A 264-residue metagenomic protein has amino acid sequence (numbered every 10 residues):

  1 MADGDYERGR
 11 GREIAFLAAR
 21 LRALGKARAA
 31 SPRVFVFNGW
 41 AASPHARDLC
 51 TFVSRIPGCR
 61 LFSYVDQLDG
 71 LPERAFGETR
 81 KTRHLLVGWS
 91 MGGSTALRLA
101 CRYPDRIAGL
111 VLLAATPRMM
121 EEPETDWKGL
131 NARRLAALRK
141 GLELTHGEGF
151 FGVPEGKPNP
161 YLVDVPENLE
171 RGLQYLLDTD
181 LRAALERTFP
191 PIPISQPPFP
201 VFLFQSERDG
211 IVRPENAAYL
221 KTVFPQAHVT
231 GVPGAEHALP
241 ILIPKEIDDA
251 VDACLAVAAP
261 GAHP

Functional and structural regions predicted by a protein language model:
D5, G9-Q67: Conserved HGGG/HGGXW glycine-rich cap/lid loop of the alpha/beta-hydrolase fold
A42-S43, R208-V212, H237: Acidic catalytic loop of the alpha/beta-hydrolase fold
D48-C50, R213-L220: Short alpha-helix in the alpha/beta-hydrolase fold that links the catalytic acid
G88-G92, A96: Gly/Ala-rich beta-loop-alpha elbow adjacent to hydrolase catalytic centers
C101, L110-L138: Flexible "cap/lid" loop of the alpha/beta hydrolase fold
E121-P123, R139-I194: Conserved alpha/beta-hydrolase catalytic His-Asp/Glu region
P197, L203-Q205: Short beta-strand/loop motif that positions the catalytic acidic residue of the alpha/beta-hydrolase fold
A235-D248: Catalytic histidine-centered segment of alpha/beta-hydrolase-like enzymes
